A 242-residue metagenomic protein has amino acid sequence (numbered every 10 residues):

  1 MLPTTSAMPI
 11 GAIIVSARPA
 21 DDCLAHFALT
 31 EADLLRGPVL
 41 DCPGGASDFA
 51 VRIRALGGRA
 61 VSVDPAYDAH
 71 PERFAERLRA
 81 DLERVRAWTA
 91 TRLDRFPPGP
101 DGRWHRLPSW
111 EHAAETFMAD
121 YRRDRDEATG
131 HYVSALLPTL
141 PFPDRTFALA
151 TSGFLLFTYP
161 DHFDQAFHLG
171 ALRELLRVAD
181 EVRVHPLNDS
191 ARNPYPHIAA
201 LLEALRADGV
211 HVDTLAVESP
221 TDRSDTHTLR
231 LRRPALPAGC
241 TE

Functional and structural regions predicted by a protein language model:
M1-G37, D48, A55-L56, D68-R79: Class I SAM-dependent methyltransferase Rossmann-like catalytic core, especially the SAM/SAH-binding loop
A55, R59-G130: Class I S-adenosyl-L-methionine-dependent methyltransferase module
A128-L140: Conserved SAM-binding strand-loop segment of SAM-dependent methyltransferases
P138-T151: A short acidic, Gly/Pro-enriched loop at the edge of an enzyme's catalytic core that lines a small-molecule cofactor
G153-F157, H185: Residues lining the SAM
Y159-E174: A short, conserved alpha-helix within the catalytic core of class I
A171-N188: Conserved beta-strand signature within the Rossmann-like core of class I S-adenosyl-L-methionine
S190-E242: Class I S-adenosyl-L-methionine
